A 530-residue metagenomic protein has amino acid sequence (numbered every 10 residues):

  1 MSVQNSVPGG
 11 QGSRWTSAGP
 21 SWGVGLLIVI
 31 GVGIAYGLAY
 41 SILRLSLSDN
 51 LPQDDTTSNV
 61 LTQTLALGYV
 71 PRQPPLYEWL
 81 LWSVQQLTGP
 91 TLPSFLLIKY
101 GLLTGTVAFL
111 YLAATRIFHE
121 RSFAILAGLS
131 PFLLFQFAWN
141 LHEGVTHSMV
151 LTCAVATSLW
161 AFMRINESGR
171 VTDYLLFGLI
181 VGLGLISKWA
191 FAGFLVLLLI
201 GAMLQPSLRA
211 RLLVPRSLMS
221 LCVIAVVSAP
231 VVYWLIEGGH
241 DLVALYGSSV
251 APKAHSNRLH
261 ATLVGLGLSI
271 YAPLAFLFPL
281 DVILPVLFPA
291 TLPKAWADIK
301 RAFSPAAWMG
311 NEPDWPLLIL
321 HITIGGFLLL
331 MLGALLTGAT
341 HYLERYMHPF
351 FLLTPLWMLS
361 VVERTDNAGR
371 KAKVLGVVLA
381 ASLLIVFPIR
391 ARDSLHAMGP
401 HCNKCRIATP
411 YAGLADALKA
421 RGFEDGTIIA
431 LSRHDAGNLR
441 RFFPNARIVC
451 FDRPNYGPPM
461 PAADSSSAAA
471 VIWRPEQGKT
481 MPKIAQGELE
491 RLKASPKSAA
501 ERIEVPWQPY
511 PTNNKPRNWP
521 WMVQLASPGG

Functional and structural regions predicted by a protein language model:
G33, A127-F135, V181, L185: Short helix- or helix-capping micro-motifs that position conserved polar/aromatic residues at function-defining sites
L43-N59, Y69-L81, P90-S94, G239 (+1 more regions): Extracytoplasmic catalytic/substrate-binding loops of multi-pass membrane glycan-assembly enzymes
S48, T337-E344, R370-G422, R433-V449 (+2 more regions): Membrane-proximal, lumen/periplasm-facing interface regions of secretory-pathway glyco- and lipid-modifying enzymes
L97-F118, L133, A138, A156-T157 (+1 more regions): Transmembrane-helix motifs of polytopic, lipid-linked glycan transferases
N140-V150: Short acidic/glycine- and proline-prone juxtamembrane loop motifs at membrane-interface regions of multi-pass membrane
S158-L176, V362: Membrane-interface transmembrane helices that cradle and orient dolichyl/undecaprenyl
L183, L195-P313: Transmembrane-lumen/periplasm boundary regions of multi-pass, lipid-linked membrane glycan transferases
L317-L318, G338-R370: Hydrophobic/aromatic-rich transmembrane helices and adjacent perimembrane loops
